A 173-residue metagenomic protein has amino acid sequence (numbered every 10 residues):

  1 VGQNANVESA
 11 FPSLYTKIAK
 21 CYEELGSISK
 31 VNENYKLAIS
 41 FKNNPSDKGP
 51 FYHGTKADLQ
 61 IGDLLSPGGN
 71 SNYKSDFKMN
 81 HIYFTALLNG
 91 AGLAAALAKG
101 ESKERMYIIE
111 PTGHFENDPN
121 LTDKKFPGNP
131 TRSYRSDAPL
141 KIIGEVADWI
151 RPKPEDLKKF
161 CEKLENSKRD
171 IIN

Functional and structural regions predicted by a protein language model:
N6-V7, S27: Short coil/turn linker motifs that delimit alpha-helical repeat modules in TPR/alpha-solenoid proteins
E24-K30: Short coil/turn connectors between adjacent alpha-helices in alpha-solenoid helical repeat scaffolds
N32, K36-I82, A96-L97, E104: ADP-ribose/NAD+-binding catalytic cleft of ART/PARP-like enzymes
S46-D47, G54-K56, I61-S66, K99-N173: Active-site and NAD+-binding cores of ADP-ribose-processing enzymes
L88-S102: Short active-site loop/helix that positions an aromatic residue
